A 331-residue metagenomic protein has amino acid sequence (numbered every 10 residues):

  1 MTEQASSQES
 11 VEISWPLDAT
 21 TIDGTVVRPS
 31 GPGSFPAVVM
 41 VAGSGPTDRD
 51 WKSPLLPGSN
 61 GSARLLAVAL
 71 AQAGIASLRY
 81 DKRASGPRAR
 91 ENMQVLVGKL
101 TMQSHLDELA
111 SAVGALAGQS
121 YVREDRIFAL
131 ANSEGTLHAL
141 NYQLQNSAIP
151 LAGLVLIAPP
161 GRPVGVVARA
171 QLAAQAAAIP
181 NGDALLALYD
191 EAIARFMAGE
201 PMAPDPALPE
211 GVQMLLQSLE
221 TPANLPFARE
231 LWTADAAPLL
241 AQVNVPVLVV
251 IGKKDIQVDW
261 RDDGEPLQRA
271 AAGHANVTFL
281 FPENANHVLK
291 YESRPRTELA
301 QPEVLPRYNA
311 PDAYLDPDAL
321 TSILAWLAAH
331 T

Functional and structural regions predicted by a protein language model:
T2-G33: N-terminal cap/lid segment of alpha/beta-hydrolase-fold proteins
G31-S34, V38-A69: Short, surface-exposed "cap/lid" segments of acyl-processing enzymes
V97-Q119: Alpha/beta-hydrolase active-site loop
A115-Y121, D125-Q175: Primarily recognizes the serine-hydrolase "nucleophile elbow" in alpha/beta-hydrolase and SGNH/GDSL folds
I149, V155-L239: Accessory cap/linker subdomain of secreted extracellular hydrolases
V243, V249-I251: Short beta-strand/loop motif that positions the catalytic acidic residue of the alpha/beta-hydrolase fold
V245, I256-A270: Short alpha-helix in the alpha/beta-hydrolase fold that links the catalytic acid
V288-L289, P295-T331: Catalytic active-site module of serine/aspartate enzymes centered on a nucleophile-bearing elbow/loop
